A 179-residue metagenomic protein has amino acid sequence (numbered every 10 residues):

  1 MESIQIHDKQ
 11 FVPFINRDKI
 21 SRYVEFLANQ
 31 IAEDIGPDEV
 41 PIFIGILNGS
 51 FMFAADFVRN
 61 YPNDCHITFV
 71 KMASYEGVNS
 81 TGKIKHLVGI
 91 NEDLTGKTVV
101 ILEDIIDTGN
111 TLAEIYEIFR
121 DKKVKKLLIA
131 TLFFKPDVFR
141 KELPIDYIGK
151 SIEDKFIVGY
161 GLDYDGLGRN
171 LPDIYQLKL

Functional and structural regions predicted by a protein language model:
M1-L179: PRPP-associated nucleotide enzymes
